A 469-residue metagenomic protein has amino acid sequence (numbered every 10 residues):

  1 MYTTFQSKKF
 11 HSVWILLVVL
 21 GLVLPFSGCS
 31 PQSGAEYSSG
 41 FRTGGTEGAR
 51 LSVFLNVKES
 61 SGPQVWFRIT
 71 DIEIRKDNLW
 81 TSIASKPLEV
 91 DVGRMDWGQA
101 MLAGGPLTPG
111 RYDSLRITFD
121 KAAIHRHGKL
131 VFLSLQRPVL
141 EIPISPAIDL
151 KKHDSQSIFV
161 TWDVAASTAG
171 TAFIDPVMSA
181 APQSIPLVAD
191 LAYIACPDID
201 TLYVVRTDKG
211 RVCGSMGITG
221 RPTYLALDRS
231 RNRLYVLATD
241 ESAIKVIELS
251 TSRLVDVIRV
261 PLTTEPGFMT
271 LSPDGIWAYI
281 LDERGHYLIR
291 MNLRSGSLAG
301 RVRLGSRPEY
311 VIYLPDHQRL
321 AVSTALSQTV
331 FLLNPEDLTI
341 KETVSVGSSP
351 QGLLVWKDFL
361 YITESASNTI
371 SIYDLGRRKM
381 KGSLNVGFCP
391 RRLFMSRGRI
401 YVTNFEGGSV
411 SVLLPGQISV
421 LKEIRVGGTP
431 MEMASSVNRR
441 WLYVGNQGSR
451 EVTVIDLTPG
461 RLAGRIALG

Functional and structural regions predicted by a protein language model:
M1, Q32-S33, V260: Short regulatory "switch" loops immediately downstream of catalytic or recognition motifs within protein catalytic
M1-F10: N-terminal secretory signal peptides that target proteins for export/translocation
F5-Q6, L17, I455: Serine/threonine-rich, low-complexity intrinsically disordered segments
K9, V23, S30-P31, D274: Generic signature of intrinsically disordered, low-complexity, basic-rich segments and short cationic peptides
K9-S12, S27, Y193: Intrinsically disordered, low-complexity segments enriched in glycine/proline and serine/threonine
I15-P25: Bacterial N-terminal signal peptides
C29-M216, R221-Y224, L237, S242: A short, solvent-exposed, low-complexity linear motif enriched for acidic/polar residues with Pro/Gly/Ser/Thr
K121, A147, K152-G469: Predominantly soluble domains enriched in secretory-pathway, periplasmic, or organellar proteins
